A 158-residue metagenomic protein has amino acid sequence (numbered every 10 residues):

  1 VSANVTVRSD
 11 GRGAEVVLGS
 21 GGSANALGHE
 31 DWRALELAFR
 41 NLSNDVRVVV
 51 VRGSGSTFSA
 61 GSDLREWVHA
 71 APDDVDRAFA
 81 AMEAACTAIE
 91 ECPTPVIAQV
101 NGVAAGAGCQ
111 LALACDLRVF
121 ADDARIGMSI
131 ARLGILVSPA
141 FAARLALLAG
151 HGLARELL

Functional and structural regions predicted by a protein language model:
V1-S54, T87: Conserved CoA-thioester-binding segment of acyl-CoA-metabolizing enzymes
G11, G53-G55, S62, D122 (+1 more regions): Short, small-residue-rich loop/turn micro-motifs
V16, V51, D63, L111-L113: Hydrophobic/aromatic residues within transmembrane alpha-helices of multi-pass small-molecule transporters
S23, R33, G53-A88, G134: Glycine- (often His-adjacent) and acidic-residue-rich active-site loop that binds/positions the CoA thioester
N25, G61-D63, G102, G106-G108: Conserved phosphate-binding and hydrolysis motifs of nucleotide-dependent enzymes
G28-D31, A78, A105: Short, conserved glycine- and acidic-residue-centered signature motifs in active-site or ligand-binding loops
D45, A70, C92-P95: Structured helix-beta-strand junction loops
A88-L158: Crotonase-fold acyl-CoA enzyme core
